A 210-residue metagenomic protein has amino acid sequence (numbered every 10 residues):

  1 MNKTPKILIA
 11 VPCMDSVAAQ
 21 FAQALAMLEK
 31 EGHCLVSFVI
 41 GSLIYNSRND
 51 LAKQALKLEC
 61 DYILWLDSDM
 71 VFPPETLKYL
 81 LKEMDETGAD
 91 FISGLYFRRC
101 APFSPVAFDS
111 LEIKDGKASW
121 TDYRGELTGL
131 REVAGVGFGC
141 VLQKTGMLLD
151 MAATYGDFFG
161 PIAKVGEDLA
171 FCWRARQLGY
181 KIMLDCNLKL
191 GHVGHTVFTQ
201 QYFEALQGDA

Functional and structural regions predicted by a protein language model:
M1-K3, G146, D150-A210: C-terminal catalytic/acceptor-binding lobe
M1-N46: N-proximal low-complexity "stem/linker" segments adjacent to membrane-targeting elements
A10-P12, G41, D69, K78-E83 (+1 more regions): Polar low-complexity intrinsically disordered regions
Q23-A24, D50, Y79, A170: Alpha-helical elements of Rossmann-like donor-binding domains used by nucleotide-donor carbohydrate transfer enzymes
N49-Y62: Active-site nucleotide-sugar/metal-binding loop of Leloir-type enzymes
A52, P73-F159: Conserved catalytic core of nucleotide-sugar-dependent glycosyltransferases
C60, G88-A89, Y180: Short, high-confidence coil segments that cap the C-terminus of an alpha-helix and link into the following beta-strand
C60-V71: Short beta-strand-to-loop acidic/aromatic patch adjacent to the donor-nucleotide binding site
